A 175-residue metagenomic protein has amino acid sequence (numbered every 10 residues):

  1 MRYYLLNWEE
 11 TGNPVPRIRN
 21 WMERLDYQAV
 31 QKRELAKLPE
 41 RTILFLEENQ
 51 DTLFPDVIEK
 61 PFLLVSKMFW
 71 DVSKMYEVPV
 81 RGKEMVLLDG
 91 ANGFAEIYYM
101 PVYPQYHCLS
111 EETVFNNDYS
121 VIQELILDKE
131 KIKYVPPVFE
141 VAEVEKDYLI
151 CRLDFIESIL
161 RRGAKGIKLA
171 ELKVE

Functional and structural regions predicted by a protein language model:
M1-R24: Short, extreme N-terminal leader segments that mark the start of a protein/domain
Y4, F94, Y98, L109-E175: Acidic, proline/glycine-rich low-complexity IDRs
E10, L87-D89, V174: Residue-level detector of flexible, active-site-proximal loop/helix-junction positions within diverse enzyme catalytic
L25, E40-E47, V80-G90, E112-N117: Short N-terminal helix-initiation segments at or just after the protein's N-terminus
Q28-K60: N-terminal low-complexity, intrinsically disordered segments
A29-K32, D51, M68-D71, K83-D89 (+2 more regions): Intrinsically disordered, low-complexity boundary segments flanking structured domains
N49-I97: Short, well-structured hydrophobic secondary-structure segments
V102-Q105: C-terminal interaction module
